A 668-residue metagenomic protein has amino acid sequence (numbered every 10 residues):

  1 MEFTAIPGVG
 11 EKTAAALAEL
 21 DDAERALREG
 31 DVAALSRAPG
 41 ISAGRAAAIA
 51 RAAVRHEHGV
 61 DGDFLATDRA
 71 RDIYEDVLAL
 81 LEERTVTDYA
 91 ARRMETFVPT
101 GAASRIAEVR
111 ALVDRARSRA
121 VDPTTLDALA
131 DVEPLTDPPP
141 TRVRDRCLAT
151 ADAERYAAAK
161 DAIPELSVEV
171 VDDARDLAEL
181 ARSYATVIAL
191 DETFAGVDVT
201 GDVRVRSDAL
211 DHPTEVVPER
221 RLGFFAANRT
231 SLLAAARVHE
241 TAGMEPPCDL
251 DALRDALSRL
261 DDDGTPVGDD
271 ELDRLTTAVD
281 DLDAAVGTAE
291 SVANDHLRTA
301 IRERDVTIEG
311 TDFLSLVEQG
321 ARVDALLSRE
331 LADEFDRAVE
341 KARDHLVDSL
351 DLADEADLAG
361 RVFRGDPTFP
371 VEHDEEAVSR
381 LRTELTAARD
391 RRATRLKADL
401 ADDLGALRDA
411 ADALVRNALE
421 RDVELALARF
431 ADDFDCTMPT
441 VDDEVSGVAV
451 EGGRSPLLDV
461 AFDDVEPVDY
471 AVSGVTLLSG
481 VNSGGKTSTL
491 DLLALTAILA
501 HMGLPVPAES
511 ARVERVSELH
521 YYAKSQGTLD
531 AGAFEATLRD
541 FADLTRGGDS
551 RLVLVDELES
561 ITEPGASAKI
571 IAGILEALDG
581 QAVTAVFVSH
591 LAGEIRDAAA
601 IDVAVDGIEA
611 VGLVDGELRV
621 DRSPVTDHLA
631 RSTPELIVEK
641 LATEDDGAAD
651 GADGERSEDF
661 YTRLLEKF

Functional and structural regions predicted by a protein language model:
M1-S315: Conserved amphipathic alpha-helical "coupling/scaffold" segments that transmit conformational changes between domains
T13, P39, E57-V60, L81 (+20 more regions): Conserved NTP-handling cores and scaffolds of large molecular machines
T277-D280, A284-G287, S291, E340 (+4 more regions): Generic structural signal for well-ordered, non-transmembrane alpha-helical segments in soluble/cytosolic regions
A278, L282-A285, A289-V292, H296-V371: Residue(s) in the substrate-gating loop at a strand-loop-helix junction that position the organic substrate next
E290, N294-R304, I308-T311, T386 (+3 more regions): Coiled-coil heptad-register positions
K341-A426: Extended, charged coiled-coil "arm/hinge" scaffolds of SMC/Rad50-like chromosome-maintenance ATPases and other large
D409-L457: Charged, amphipathic alpha-helical linker segments immediately N-terminal to NTP-binding catalytic cores
S446-F668: ATPase nucleotide-binding head domains, primarily ABC-like/P-loop NTPase cores
